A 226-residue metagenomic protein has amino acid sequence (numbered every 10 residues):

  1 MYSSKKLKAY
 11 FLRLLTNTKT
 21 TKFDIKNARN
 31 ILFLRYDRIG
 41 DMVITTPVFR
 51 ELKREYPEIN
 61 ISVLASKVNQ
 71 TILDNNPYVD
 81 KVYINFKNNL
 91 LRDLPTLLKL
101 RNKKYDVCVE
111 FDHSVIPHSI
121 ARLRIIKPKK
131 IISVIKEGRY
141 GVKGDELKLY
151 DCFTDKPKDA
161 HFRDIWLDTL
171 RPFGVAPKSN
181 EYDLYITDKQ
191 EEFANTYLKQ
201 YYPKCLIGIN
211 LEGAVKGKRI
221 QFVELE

Functional and structural regions predicted by a protein language model:
M1-E226: Catalytic machinery of carbohydrate-active enzymes, primarily nucleotide-sugar-dependent glycosyltransferases
